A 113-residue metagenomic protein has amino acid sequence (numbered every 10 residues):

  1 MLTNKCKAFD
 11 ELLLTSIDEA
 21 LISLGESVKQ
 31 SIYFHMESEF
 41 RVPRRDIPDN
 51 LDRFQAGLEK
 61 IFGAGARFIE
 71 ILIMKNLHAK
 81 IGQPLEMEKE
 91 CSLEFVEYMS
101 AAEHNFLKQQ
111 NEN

Functional and structural regions predicted by a protein language model:
M1-N113: Long, compositionally biased intrinsically disordered regulatory segments in eukaryotic proteins
